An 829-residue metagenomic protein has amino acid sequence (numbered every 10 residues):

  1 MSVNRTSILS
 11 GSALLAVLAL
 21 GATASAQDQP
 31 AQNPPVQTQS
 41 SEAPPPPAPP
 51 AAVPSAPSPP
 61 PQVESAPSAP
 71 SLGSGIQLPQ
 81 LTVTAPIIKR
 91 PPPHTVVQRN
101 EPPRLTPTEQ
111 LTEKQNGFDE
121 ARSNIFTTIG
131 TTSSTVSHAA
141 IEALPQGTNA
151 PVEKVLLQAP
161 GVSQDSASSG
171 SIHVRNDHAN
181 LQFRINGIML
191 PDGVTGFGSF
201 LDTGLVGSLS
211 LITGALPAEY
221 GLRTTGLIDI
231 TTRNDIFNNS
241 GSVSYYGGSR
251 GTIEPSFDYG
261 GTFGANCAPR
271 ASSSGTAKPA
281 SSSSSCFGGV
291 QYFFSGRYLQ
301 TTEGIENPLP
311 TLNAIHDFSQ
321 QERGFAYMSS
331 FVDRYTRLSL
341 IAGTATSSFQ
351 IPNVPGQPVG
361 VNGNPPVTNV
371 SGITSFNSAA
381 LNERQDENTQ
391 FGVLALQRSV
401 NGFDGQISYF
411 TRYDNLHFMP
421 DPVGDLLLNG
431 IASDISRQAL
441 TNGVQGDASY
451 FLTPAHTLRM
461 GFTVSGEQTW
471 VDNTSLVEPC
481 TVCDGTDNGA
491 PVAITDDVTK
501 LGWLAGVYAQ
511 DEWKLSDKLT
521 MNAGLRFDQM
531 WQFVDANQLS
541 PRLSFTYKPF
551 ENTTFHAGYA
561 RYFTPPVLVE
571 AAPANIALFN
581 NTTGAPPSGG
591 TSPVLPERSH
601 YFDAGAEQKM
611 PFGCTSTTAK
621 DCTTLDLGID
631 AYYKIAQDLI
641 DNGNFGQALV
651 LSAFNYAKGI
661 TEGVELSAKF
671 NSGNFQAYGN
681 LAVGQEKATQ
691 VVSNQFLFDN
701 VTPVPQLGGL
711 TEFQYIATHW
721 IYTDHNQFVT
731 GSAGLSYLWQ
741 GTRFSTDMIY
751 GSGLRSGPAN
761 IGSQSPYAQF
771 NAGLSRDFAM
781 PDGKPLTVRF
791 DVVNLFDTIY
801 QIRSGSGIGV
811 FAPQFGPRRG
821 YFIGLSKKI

Functional and structural regions predicted by a protein language model:
S2, I749, R755, R776-I829: C-terminal beta-signal and adjacent terminal beta-strands/loops of Gram-negative outer-membrane beta-barrel proteins
P59-P70, T82, P86-A179, R184-P217 (+8 more regions): Periplasmic N-terminal accessory/gating domains of Gram-negative outer-membrane beta-barrel systems
M189, S348, V354-V359, S475 (+7 more regions): Surface-exposed extracellular loop regions of Gram-negative outer-membrane beta-barrel proteins, predominantly
S249-T301, L309-P352, E383-D404, T411 (+1 more regions): Transmembrane beta-barrel wall of Gram-negative outer-membrane proteins
A265-S283, L707, I721-D782, F796 (+1 more regions): C-terminal beta-barrel architecture of Gram-negative outer-membrane proteins
S329-T346, Q385-F533: Face-selective signature of the C-terminal outer-membrane beta-barrel domain
S399, D404-F418, K548, S592-N655 (+4 more regions): Membrane-embedded beta-barrel scaffold of Gram-negative outer-membrane proteins
D626-I635, S652-L754: Gram-negative outer-membrane beta-barrel transporters
